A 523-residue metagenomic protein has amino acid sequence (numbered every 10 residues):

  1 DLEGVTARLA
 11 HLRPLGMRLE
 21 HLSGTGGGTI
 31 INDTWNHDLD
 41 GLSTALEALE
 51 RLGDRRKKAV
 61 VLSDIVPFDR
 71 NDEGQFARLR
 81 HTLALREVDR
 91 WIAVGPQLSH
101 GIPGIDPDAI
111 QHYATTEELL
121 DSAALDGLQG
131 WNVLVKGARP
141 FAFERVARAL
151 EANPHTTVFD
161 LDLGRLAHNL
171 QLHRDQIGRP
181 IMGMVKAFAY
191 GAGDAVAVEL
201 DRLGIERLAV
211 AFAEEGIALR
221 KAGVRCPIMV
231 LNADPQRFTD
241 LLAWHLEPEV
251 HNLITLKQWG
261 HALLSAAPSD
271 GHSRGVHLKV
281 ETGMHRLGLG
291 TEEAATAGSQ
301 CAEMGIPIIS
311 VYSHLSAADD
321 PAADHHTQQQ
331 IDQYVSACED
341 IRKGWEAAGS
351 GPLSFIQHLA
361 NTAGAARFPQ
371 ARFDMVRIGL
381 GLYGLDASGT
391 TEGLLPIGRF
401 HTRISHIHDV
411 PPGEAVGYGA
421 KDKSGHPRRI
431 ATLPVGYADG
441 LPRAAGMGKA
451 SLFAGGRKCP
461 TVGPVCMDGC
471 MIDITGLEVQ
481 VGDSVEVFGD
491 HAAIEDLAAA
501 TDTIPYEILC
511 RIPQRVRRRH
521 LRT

Functional and structural regions predicted by a protein language model:
D1-R86, A167-M182: Nucleotide phosphate-binding/pyrophosphate-handling subdomain across enzymes that bind or process nucleotide phosphates
G16-R18, N132, G137-R148, A152-H155: ATP-dependent carboxylate/acyl-activation modules
D33, D64, W91, V135 (+4 more regions): Residue-level signal for inorganic ion chemistry
T34, K57-G127: C-terminal helical cap/extension that packs against the catalytic core of soluble nucleotide-cofactor enzymes
T34-S43, F68-E73, T282-A295, L359 (+1 more regions): Active-site glycine- and acidic-residue-rich loops that bind and position anionic ligands or nucleotide-like cofactors
V60, A93, L98, Y113 (+2 more regions): Active-site loop-to-helix "anion-binding N-cap" substructures in soluble metabolic enzymes
V158-D160, G164, R179-H358, R372: Active-site-proximal beta-alpha core segment in soluble small-molecule metabolic enzymes
D160-D162, A167-Q171, D175, P180-I181 (+6 more regions): Active-site anion/phosphate-binding pocket segments in diverse small-molecule metabolic enzymes
